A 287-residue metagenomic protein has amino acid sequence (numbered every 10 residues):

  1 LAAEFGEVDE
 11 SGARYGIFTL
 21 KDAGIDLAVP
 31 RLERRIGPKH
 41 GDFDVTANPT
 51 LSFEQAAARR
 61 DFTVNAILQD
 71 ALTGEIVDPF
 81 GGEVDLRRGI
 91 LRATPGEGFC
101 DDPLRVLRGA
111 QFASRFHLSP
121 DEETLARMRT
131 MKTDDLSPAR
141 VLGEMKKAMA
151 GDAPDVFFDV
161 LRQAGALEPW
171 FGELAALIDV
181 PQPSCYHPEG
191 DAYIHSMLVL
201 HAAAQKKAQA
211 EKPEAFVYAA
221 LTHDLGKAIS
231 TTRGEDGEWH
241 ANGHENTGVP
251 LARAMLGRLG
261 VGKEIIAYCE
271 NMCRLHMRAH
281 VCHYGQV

Functional and structural regions predicted by a protein language model:
L1-V287: Catalytic cores of the polymerase beta-like nucleotidyltransferase superfamily and closely associated nucleotide
